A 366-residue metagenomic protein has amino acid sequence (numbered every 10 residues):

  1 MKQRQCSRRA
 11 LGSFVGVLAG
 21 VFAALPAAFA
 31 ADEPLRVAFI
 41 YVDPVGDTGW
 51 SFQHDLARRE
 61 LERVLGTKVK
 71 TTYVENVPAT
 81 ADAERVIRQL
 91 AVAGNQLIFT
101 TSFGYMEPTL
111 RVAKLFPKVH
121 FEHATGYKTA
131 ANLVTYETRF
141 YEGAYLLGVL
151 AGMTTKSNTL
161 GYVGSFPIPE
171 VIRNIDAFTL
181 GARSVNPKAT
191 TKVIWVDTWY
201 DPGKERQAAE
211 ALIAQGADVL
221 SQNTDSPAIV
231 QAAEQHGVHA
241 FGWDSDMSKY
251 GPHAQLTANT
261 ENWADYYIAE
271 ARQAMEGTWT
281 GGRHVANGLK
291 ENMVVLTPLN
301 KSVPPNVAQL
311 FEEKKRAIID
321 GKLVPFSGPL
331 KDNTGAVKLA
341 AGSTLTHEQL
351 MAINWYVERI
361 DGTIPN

Functional and structural regions predicted by a protein language model:
K2-F14: N-terminal secretory signal peptides and thylakoid transit peptides that target proteins across membranes
G12-P26: Bacterial N-terminal signal peptides
A31-N366: A residue-level marker of the well-folded mature domains of exported/periplasmic proteins
